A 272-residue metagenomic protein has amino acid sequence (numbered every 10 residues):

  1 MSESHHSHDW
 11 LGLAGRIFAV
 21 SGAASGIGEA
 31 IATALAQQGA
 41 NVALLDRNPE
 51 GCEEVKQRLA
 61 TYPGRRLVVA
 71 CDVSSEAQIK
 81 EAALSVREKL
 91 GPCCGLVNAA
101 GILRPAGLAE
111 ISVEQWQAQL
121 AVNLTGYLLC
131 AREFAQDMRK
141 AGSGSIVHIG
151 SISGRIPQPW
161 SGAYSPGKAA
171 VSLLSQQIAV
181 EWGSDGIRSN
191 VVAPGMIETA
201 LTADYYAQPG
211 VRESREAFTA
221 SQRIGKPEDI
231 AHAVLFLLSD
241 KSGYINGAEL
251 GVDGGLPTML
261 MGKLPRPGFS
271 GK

Functional and structural regions predicted by a protein language model:
S2-D9, N246-K272: Short C-terminal tail/terminal secondary-structure segment of NAD(P)H-dependent dehydrogenase/reductase domains
G107-L108, Q115-L120, R215: Substrate-binding pocket helix/loop in short-chain dehydrogenase/reductase
I111, P157-P166, Q177, K263: Active-site loop-to-helix junction immediately N-terminal to the catalytic Tyr of the SDR YXXXK motif in Rossmann-fold
A131, G167, S175: Active-site helix of classical SDR
Q136, V180-S184, G243: Alpha-helical segment proximal to the catalytic Tyr-Lys
S151: Residue(s) in the substrate-gating loop at a strand-loop-helix junction that position the organic substrate next
V191, G210-I245, V252-G254: C-terminal helical subdomain
